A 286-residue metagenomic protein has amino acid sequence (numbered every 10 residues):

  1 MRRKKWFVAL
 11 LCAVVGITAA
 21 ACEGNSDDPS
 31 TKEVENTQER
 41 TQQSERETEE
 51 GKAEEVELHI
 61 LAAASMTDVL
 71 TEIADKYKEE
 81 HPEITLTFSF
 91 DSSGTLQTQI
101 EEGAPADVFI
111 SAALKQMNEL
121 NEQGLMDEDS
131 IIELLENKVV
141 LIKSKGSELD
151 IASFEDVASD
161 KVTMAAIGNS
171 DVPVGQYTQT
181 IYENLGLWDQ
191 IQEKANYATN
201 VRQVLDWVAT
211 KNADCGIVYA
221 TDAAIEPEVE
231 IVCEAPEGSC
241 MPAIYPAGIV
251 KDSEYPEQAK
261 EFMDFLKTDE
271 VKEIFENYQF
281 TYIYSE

Functional and structural regions predicted by a protein language model:
M1-S26: Sec-dependent N-terminal signal peptides of Gram-positive bacterial secreted proteins and lipoproteins
W6, T87-S92: A short glycine-rich beta-strand->turn/loop micro-motif centered on a GG-aromatic cluster
C22-D75, G94, E101, A113-L114 (+3 more regions): Exported/periplasmic ABC-transporter solute-binding proteins
K76-F88: Signal peptide-proximal N-terminal region of secreted/periplasmic/extracellular or secretory-lumen proteins
A106-S111: Periplasmic-binding protein-like
Q123-I131: A short, gly/pro- and small-residue-rich
I131-N137: Short, glycine-/small- and polar/acidic-enriched structural segments that line small-molecule recognition paths
